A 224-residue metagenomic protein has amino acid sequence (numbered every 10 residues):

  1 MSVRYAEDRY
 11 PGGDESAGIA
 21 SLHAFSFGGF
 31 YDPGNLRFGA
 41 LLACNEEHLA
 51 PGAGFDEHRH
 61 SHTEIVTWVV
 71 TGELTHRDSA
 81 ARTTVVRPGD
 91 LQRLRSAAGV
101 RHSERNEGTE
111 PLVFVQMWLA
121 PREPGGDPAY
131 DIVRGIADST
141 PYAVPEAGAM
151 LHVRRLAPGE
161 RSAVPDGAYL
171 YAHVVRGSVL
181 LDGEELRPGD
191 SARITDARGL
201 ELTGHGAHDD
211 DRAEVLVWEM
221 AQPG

Functional and structural regions predicted by a protein language model:
M1-G224: Jelly-roll (double-stranded beta-helix
